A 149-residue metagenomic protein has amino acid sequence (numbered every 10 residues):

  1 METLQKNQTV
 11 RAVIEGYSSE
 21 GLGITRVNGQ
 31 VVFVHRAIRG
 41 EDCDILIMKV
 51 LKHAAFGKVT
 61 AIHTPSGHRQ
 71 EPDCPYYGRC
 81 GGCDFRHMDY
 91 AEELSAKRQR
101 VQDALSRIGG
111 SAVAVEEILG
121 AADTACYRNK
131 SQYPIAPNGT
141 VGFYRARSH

Functional and structural regions predicted by a protein language model:
M1-H149: Non-catalytic accessory regions of SAM-dependent methyltransferases
